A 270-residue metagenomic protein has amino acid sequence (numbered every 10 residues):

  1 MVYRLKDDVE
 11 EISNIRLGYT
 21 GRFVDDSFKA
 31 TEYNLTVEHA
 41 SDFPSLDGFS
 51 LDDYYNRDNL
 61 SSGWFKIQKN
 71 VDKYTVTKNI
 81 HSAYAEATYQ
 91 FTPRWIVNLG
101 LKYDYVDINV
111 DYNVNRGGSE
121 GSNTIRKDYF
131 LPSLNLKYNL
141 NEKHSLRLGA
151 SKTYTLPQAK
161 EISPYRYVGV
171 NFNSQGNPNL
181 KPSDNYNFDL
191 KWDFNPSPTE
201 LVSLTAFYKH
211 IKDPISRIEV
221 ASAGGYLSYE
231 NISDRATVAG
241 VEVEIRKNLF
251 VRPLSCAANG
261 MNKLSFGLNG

Functional and structural regions predicted by a protein language model:
M1, N79-A85, F130-L136, L146 (+4 more regions): Hydrophobic, lipid-facing positions within transmembrane beta-strands of outer-membrane proteins
M1-D111, N139, I245-N248, P253 (+1 more regions): Face-selective signature of the C-terminal outer-membrane beta-barrel domain
D7, F23-T31, Y105-N113, G118 (+5 more regions): Gram-negative outer-membrane beta-barrel proteins
D25, K73-N79, T124-Y129, L180-D184 (+3 more regions): Short sequence motifs at beta-strands and strand-loop junctions characteristic of Gram-negative outer-membrane
E32-T36, V114-R116, S163-R166, V220-A221: Short secondary-structure boundary/capping segments
S62, D107, E142-N187, S203-Y229: Surface-exposed extracellular loop regions of Gram-negative outer-membrane beta-barrel proteins, predominantly
Q68-K73, N115-N123, G169, N173-P178 (+1 more regions): Extracellular loop and loop/strand-boundary signature of outer-membrane beta-barrel proteins
F207-H210, L227-G270: Gram-negative outer-membrane beta-barrel transporters
